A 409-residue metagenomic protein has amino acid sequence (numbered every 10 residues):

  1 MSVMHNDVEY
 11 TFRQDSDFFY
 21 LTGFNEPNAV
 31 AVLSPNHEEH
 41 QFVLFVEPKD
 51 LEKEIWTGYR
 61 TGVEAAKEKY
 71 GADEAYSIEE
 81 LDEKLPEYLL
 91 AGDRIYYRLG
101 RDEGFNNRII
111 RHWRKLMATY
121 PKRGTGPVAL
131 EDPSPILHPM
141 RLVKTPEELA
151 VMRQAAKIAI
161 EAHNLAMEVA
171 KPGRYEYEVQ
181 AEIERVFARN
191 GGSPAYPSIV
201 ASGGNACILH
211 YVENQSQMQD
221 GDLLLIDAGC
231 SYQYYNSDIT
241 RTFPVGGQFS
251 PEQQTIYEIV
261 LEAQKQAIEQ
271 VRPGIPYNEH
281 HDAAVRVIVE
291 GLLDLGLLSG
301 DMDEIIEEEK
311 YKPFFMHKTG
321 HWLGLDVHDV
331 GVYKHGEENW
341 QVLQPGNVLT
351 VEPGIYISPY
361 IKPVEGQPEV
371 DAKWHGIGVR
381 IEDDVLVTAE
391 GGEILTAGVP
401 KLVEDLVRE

Functional and structural regions predicted by a protein language model:
M1-E409: Active-site neighborhoods and metal-handling regions in enzymes and metal-associated proteins
